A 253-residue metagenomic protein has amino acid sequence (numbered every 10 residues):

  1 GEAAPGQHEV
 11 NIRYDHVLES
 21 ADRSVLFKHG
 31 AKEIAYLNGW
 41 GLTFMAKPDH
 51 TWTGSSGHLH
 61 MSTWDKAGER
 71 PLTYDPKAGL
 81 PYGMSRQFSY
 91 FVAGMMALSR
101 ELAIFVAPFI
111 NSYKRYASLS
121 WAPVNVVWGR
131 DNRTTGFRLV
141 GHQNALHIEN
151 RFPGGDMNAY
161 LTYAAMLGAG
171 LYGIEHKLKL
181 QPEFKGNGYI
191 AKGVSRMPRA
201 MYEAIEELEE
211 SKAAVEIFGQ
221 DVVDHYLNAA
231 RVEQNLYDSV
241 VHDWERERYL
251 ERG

Functional and structural regions predicted by a protein language model:
G1-E2, V106-N111, F218-D224: Short coil/turn segments at secondary-structure boundaries
G1-L26: Active-site acidic/histidine clusters and adjacent loop/turn architecture that either coordinate catalytic ions
A4-P5, T51-W52, D224-H225: Short secondary-structure capping/turn micro-motifs that flank functional sites
G6-H8, G68-R70, R133-T135, N144-I148 (+3 more regions): Generic structural motif recognizing short loop/turn segments at the entrances and edges of beta-strands
L18-F184, G188-V194: Active-site capping/gating regions of soluble enzymes
G188-G253: Acidic, glycine-enriched catalytic cores built around paired aspartates
